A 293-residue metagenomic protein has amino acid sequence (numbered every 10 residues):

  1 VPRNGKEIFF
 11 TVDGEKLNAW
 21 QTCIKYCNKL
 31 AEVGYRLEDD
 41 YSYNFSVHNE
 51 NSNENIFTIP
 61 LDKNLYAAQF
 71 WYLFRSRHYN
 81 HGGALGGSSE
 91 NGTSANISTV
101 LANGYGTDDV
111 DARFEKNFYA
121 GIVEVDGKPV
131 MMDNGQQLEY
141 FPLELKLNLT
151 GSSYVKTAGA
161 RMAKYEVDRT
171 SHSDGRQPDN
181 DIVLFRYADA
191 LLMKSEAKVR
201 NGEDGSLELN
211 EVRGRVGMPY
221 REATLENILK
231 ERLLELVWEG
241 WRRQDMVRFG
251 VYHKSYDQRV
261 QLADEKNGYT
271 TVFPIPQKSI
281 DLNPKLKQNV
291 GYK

Functional and structural regions predicted by a protein language model:
V1-K6, D13-A31, F57-I59, D111 (+3 more regions): Extended, hydrophobic/aromatic-rich amphipathic alpha-helical segments that build helical scaffolds
V1-L147: An aromatic- and glycine-enriched ligand-binding surface/loop that stacks and positions planar moieties
P2, F9, V167, D174 (+1 more regions): Generic signal for short, ordered secondary-structure residues within or immediately flanking folded domains
K6, K16, K25, K29 (+14 more regions): Context-gated lysine
K16, V47, M131-M132, M162 (+4 more regions): Detector for methionine-enriched segments
E32, S46-T93, D174-Q177, I182-L184 (+3 more regions): Long, intrinsically disordered, low-complexity segments
Y41-S42, T99, T150, D168-T170 (+3 more regions): Sparse, context-dependent recognition of short Cys/His-centered cofactor- or disulfide-binding micro-motifs
A112-V212: C-terminal substrate/ligand-recognition segments
